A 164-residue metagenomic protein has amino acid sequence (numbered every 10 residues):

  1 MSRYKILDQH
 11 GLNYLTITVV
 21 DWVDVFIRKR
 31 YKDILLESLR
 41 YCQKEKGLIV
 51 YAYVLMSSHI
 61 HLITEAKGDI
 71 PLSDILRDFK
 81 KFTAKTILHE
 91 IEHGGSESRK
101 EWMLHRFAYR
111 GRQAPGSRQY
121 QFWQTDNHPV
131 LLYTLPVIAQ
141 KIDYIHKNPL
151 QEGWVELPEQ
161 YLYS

Functional and structural regions predicted by a protein language model:
M1-S164: Short catalytic/metal-binding and nucleic-acid-binding patches
